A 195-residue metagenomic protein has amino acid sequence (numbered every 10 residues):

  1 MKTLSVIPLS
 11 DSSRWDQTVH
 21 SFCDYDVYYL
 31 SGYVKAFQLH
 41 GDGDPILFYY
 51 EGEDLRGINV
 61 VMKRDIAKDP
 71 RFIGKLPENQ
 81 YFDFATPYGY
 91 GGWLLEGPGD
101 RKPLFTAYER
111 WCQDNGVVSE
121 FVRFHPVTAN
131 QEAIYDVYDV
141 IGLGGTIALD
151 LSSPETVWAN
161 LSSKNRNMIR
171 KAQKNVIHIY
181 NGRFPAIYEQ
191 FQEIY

Functional and structural regions predicted by a protein language model:
M1-S10, A133-Y195: Acyltransferase donor/substrate-recognition loop-hinge adjacent to the catalytic core
L4, S10, Q17-H20, V34-R110: Conserved donor-binding loop and adjoining core beta-sheet/short helix segment in diverse acyl/aminoacyl transferases
T18-Y28, I194-Y195: Helix-loop element at the rim of GNAT/NAT acetyltransferase active sites that forms part of the acceptor-substrate
S21, D114-N115, K174-V176: Structured helix-beta-strand junction loops
C23-K35, R123-F124: A short, aromatic/hydrophobic, helix- or strand-capping loop or linear motif that either lines the entrance/gate
Y49, G57-V60, V118-F124, Y180-G182: A structural signal for short, well-ordered beta-strand segments and their strand-loop junctions that often border
R64-I66, P126-A129, P154: Short, solvent-exposed loop/turn segments at secondary-structure junctions
G99-L143: Non-catalytic accessory segments adjacent to catalytic cores
